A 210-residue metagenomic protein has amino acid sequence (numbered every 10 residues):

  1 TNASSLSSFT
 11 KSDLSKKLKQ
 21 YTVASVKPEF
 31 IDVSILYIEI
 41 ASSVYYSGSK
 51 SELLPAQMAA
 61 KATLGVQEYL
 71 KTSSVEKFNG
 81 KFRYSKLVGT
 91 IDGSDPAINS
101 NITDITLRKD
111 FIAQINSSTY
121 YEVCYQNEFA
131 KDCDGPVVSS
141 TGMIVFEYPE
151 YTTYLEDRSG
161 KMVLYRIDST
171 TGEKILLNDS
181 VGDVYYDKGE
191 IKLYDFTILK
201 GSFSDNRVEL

Functional and structural regions predicted by a protein language model:
T1, A24, K81, L87-I105: Short acidic amphipathic segments
T1, I31, S43-S47, N101 (+3 more regions): Generic beta-strand/beta-sheet core signal
T1-F78: Carbohydrate-recognition loop of C-type lectin domains
N2-S5, G48-L53, G93, A97-N99 (+2 more regions): Short beta-strands and strand-coil junctions in structured, solvent-facing domains, enriched
L36-I40, N101, T119, N206-V208: Residues at beta-strand starts and edge strands
K86-V88, D92, D104, R108-D179 (+1 more regions): Extended beta-strand solenoid/passenger and fiber regions
S159, S169-L210: Surface-exposed interaction regions enriched in Ser/Thr/Asp/Glu that occur as long low-complexity tracts or repetitive
